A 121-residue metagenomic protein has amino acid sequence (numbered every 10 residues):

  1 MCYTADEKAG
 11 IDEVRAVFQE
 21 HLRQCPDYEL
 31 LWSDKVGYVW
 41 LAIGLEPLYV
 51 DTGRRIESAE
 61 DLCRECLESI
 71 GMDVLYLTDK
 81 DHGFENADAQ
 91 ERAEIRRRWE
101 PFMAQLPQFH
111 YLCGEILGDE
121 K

Functional and structural regions predicted by a protein language model:
M1-D27, C113: Negatively charged, low-complexity tracts enriched in Asp/Glu with abundant Ser/Thr
A5, Y28, C66-S69, I116: General secretory precursor processing signal
R23, D61-R64, Y111: Secreted/extracellular small peptides and ectodomain modules produced from precursors
W32-L106: Acidic, low-complexity, intrinsically disordered interaction modules
F109-I116: Juxtamembrane/membrane-water interface recognition
G118-K121: Short acidic DE-rich linear segments
